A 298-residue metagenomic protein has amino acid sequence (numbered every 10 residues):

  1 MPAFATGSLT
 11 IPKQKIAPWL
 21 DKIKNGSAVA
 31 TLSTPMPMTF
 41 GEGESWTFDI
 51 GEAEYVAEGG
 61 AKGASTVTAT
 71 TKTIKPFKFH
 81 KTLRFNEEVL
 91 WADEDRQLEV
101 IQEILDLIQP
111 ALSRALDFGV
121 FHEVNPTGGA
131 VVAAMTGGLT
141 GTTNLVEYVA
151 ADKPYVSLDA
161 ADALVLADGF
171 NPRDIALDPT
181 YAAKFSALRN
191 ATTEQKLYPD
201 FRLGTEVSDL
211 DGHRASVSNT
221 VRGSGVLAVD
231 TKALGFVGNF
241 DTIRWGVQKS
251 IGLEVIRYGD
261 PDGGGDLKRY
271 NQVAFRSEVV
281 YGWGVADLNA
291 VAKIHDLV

Functional and structural regions predicted by a protein language model:
M1-A30, T34-P35, V255-V298: Protruding loop/beta-arch "assembly-hinge" segments enriched in small, turn-prone residues
P2-K81, A290: Assembly/oligomerization interface modules of large self-assembling protein complexes
Y55-A57, D93-E94, K184-A187, G284-A286: Short helix/loop capping segments that flank catalytic or ligand/cofactor-binding pockets
T66, F77, G169, D209 (+1 more regions): A short, structural micro-pattern
F79-F85, S277: Short amphipathic
R84-D168, K293-V298: Alpha-helical scaffold segments that mediate packing/assembly in large oligomeric complexes
V89, R114, Y181-A183, V221 (+1 more regions): Short loop/turn segments at secondary-structure transitions that flank enzyme active sites
V149, Y155-R257, G263-D266: Extended oligomerization regions of viral-like shell subunits
